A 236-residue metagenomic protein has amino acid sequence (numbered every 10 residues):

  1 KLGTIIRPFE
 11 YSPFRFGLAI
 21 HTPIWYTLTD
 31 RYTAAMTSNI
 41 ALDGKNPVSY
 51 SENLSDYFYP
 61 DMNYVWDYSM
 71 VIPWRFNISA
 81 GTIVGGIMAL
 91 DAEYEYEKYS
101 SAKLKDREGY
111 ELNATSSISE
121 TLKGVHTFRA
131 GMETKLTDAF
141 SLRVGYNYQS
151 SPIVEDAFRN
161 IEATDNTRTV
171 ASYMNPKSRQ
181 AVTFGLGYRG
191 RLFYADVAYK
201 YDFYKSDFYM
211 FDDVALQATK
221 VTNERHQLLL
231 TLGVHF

Functional and structural regions predicted by a protein language model:
K1-F236: Outer-membrane beta-barrel porins/channels
